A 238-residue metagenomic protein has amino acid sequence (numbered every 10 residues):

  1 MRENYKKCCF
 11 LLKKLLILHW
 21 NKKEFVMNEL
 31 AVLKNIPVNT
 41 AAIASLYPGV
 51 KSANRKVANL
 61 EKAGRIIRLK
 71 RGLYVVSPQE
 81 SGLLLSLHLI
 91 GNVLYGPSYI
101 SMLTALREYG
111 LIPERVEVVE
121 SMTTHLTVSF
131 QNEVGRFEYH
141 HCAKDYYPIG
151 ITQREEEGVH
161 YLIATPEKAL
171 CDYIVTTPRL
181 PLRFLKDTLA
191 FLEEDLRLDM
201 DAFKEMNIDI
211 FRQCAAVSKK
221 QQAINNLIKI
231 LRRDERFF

Functional and structural regions predicted by a protein language model:
M1-F25: Short, intrinsically disordered or compositionally biased N-terminal tails of bacterial proteins
K7, K13-K14, I151-F238: Hydrophobic alpha-helical interaction segments
W20-P97, E133: Short beta-edge/loop segments at beta->alpha junctions of small alpha/beta modules that act as binding/recognition
T40, M102, P166-E167: Structural motif detector for alpha-helix initiation sites
P48, R107-G110, V175-R179: Hydrophobic/aromatic-lined pockets within catalytic cores
K62-A63, R107-E108, E205, V217: Residues at alpha-helix termini
R68-S77, L87-Y146: Short gly/ser-rich loop at a beta-strand->alpha-helix junction or flexible surface loop bordering the NTP-binding
L84, H88, K144-E157: Short amphipathic alpha-helical segments and their helix-coil junctions
